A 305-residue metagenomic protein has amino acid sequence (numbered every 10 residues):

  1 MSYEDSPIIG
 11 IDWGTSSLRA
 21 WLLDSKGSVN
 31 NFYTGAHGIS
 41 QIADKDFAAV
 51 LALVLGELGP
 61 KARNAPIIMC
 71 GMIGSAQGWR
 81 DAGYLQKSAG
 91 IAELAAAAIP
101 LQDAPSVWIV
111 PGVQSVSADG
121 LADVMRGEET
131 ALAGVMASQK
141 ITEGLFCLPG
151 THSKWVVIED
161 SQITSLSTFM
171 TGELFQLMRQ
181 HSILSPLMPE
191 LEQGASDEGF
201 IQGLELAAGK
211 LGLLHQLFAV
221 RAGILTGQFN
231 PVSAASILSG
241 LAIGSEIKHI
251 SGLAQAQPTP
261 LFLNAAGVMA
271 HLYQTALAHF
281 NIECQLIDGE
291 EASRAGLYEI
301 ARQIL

Functional and structural regions predicted by a protein language model:
I8-D12, P66-I68, G144-L148, F262: Short glycine-aspartate micro-motif
I8-D46, I287: Short glycine-rich, Thr/Ser-proximal phosphate-binding strand/loop in the N-terminal lobe of ATP-dependent enzymes
I11-S17, M72, L148-H152, T171 (+1 more regions): A short acidic Gly-Thr/Ser loop motif
L18, I183-L305: ATP-binding/phosphotransfer module of carbohydrate and carboxylate kinases, centering on a glycine-rich
D24-S28, D103, V157-Q162: Short acidic-glycine loop/turn motifs at beta-strand connectors
V29-A65, G74-Q77, D81, L184-M188: N-terminal phosphate-binding loop and adjacent alpha-helix
S40-I42, Q114-P149, K154-L206: Glycine-rich phosphate-binding loop plus the immediately following alpha-helix
P60-A122, D160: Short beta-strand-loop/turn "lid" adjacent to the catalytic site in phosphate-handling enzymes
